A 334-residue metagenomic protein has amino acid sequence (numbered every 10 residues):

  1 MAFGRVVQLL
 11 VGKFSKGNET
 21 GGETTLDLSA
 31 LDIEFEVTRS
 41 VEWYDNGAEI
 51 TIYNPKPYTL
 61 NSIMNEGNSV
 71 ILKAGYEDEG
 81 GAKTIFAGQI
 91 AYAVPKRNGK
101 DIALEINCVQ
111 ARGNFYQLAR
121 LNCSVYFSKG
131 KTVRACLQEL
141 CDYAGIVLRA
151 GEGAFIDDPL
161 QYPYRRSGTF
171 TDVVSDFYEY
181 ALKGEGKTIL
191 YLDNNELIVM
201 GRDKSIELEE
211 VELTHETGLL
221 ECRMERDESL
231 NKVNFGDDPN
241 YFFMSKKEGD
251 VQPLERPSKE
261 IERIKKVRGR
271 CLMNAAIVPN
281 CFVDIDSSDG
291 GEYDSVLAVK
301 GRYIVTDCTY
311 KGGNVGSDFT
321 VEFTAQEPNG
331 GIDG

Functional and structural regions predicted by a protein language model:
M1-N107: Assembly/oligomerization scaffold segments
N18-L31, V173-G184, R223-E225: Short, solvent-exposed secondary-structure boundary motifs
F35-I63, G184, D203-K204, V211-G334: An acidic/polar, Gly/Ser/Thr-rich interaction patch typically located in mid-to-C-terminal regions of proteins
K73-Y76, S128-E139, R223, E228-N231: Short, cationic low-complexity segments
Y92-Q110, K311-Q326: Short, solvent-exposed secondary-structure boundary/capping segments
N98-E216: Charged- and aromatic-enriched interaction segments used to assemble and dock large macromolecular complexes
